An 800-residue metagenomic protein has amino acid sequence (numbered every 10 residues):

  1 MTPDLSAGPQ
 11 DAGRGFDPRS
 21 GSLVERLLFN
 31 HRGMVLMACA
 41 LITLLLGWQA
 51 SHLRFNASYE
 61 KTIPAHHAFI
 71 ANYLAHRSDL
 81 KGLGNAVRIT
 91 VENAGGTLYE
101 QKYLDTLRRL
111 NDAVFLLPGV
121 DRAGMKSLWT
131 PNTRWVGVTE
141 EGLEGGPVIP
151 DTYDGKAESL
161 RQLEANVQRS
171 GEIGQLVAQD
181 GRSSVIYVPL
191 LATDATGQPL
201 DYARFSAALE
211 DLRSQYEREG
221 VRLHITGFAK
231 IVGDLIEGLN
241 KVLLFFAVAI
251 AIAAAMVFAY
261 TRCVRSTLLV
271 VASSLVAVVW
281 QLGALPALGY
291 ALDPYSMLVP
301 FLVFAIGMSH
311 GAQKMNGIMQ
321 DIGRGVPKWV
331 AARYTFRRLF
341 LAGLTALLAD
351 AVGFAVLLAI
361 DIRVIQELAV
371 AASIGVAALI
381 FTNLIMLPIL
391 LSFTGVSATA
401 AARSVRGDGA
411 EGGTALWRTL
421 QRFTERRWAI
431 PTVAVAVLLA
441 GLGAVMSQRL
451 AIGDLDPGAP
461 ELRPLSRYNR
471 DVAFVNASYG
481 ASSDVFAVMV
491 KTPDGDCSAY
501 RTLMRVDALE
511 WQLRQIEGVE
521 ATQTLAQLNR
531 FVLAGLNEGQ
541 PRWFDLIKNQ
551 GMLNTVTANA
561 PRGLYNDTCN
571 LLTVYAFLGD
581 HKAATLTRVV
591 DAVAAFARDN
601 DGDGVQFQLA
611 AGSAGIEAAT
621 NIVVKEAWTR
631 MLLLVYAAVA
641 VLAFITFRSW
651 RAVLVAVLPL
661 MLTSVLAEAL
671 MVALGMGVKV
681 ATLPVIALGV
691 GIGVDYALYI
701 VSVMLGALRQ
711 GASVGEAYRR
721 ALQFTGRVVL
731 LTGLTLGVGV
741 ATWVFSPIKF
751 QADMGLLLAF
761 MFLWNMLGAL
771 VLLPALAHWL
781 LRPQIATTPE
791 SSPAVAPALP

Functional and structural regions predicted by a protein language model:
D4-F55, I389, S404-D456, R470 (+1 more regions): Signature of alpha-helical transmembrane segments and their immediate interfacial
D105, Y153-V264, L275, M504-D507 (+1 more regions): Extracytoplasmic
E237-L292, A359-R363, R630-G675, F745: Interfacial segments of transmembrane alpha-helices in multi-pass membrane proteins
M256, L285, L344-L387, L391 (+4 more regions): Hydrophobic, glycine/alanine-rich multi-pass transmembrane helices and their short helix-loop junctions in large
S266-K314, A652-S702, A741, G768-V771 (+1 more regions): Hydrophobic transmembrane alpha-helices and their membrane-interface caps in long multi-pass transport proteins
L302-G323, G343-A346, D350, I385-M386 (+5 more regions): Short helical (or helix-break) motifs at transmembrane helix termini and adjacent helical loops in multi-pass membrane
D321-A349, A707-L730: Helix-loop junctions and hydrophobic alpha-helical segments within the transmembrane domains of large membrane
R422-Q550: Juxtamembrane segments of multi-pass membrane proteins
